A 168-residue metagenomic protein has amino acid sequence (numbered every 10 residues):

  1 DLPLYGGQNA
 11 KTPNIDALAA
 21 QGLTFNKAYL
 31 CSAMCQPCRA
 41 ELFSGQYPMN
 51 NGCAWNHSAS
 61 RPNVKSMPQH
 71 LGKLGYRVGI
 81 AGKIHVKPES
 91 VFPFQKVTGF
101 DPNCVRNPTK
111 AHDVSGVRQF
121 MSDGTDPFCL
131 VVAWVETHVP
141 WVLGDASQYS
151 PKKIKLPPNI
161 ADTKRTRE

Functional and structural regions predicted by a protein language model:
D1-E168: Formylglycine-dependent sulfatase
